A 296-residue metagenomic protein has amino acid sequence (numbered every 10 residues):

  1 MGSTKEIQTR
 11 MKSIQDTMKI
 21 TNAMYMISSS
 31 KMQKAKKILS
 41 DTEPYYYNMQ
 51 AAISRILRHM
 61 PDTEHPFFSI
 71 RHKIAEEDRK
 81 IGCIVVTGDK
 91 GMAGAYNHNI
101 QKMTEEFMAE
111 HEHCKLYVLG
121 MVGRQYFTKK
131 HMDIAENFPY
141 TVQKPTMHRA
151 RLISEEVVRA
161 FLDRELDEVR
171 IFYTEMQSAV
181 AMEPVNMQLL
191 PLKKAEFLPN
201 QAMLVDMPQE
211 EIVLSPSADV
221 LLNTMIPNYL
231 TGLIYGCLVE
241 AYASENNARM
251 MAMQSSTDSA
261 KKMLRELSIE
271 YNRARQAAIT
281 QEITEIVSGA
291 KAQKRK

Functional and structural regions predicted by a protein language model:
M1-K296: C-terminal beta-strand-loop-alpha-helix "lid" module of Rossmann-like NAD(P)-dependent dehydrogenases
